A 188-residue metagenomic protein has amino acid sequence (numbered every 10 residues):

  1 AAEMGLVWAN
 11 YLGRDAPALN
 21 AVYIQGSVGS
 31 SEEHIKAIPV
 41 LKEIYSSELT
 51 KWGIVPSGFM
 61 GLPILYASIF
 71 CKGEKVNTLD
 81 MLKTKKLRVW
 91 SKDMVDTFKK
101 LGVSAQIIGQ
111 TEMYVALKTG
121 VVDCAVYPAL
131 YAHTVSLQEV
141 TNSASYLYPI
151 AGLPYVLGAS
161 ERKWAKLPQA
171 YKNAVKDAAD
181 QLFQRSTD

Functional and structural regions predicted by a protein language model:
A1-E33, S47-D188: N-terminal secretory/targeting leader peptides
K36: Short beta-strand-centered segments that line the small-molecule binding cleft or hinge of alpha/beta clamshell
I44: Divalent-metal coordination cores built from histidine and acidic residues
